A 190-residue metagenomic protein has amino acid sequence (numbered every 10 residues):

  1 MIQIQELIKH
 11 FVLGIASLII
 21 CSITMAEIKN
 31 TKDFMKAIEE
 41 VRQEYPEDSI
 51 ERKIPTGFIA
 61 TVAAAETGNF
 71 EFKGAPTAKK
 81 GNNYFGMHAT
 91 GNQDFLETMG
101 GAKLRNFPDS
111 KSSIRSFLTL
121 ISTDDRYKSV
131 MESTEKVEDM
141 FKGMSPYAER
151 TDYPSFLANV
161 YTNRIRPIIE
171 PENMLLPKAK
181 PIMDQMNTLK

Functional and structural regions predicted by a protein language model:
I2-I4, T188-L189: Short, aromatic- and cysteine-enriched interfacial helices/patches that mediate contacts at lipid membranes
Q3-V12: Bacterial N-terminal signal peptides that target proteins for export
L13-G14, T24: Cleavable N-terminal signal peptides
S17-L18: Short, linear, compositionally biased motifs with a strong N-terminal bias
T24-K190: Catalytic cores of secreted/periplasmic lytic hydrolases that degrade extracellular macromolecules
